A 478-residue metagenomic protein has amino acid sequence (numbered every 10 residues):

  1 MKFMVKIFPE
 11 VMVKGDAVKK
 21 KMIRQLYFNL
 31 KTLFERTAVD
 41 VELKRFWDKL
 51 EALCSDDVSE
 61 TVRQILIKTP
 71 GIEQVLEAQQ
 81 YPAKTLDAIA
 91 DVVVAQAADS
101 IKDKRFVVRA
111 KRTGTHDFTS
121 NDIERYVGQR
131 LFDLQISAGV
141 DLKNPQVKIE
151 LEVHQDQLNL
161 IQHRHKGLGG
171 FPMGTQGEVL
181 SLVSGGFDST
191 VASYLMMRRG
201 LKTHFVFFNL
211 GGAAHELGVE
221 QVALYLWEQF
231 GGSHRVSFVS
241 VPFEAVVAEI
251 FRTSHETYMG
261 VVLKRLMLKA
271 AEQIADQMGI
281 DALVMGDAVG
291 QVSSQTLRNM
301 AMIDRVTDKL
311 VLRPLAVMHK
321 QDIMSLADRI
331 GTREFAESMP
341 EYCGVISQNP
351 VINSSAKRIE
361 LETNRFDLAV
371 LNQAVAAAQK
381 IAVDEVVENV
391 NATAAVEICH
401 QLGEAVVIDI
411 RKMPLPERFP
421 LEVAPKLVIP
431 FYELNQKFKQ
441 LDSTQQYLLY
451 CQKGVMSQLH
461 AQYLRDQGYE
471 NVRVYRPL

Functional and structural regions predicted by a protein language model:
M1-L180, S193-R235, R305, S354-S355 (+4 more regions): RNA-binding accessory domains that recognize and position tRNA/RNA substrates
A38-V41, I280-Q295, D304-V306, A316 (+1 more regions): Mid-to-C-terminal catalytic subdomains of enzymes that bind/position adenosyl phosphate moieties or nucleic-acid
K111-T113, F366-L421: Flexible, polar/low-complexity N-terminal or interdomain linker segments that lie immediately upstream of folded
Q129-L131, R164-Q176, F230, T253-Q321 (+1 more regions): Active-site adenylate/phosphate-handling loop in enzymes that bind or generate adenylated species
D188-S193, S457-L459: Short glycine/serine/threonine-rich phosphate/pyrophosphate-binding segments that cradle anionic phosphate groups
F208-G211, F243-E244, D287-Q291, P314-V317 (+2 more regions): Short, ordered loop/turn segments at secondary-structure junctions
L224-R252, P340, V345: A conserved beta-strand->alpha-helix junction
M413-L448, Q452-L478: Rhodanese-like catalytic fold shared by cysteine-dependent sulfurtransferases and DSP/PTP-type phosphatases
